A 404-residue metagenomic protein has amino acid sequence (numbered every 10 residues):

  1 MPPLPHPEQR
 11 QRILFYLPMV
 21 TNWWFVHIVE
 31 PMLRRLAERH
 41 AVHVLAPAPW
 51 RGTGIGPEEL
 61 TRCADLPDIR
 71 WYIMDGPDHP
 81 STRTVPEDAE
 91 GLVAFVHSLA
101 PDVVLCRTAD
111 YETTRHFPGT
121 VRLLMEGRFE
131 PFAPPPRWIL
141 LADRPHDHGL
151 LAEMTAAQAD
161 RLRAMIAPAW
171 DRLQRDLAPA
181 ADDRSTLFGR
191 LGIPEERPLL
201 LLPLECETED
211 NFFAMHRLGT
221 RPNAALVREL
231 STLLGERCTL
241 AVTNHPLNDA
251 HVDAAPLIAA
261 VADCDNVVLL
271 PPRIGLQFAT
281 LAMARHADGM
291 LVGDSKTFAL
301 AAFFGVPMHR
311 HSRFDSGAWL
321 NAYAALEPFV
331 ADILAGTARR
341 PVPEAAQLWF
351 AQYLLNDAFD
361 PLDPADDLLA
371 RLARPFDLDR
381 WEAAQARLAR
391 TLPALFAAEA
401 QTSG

Functional and structural regions predicted by a protein language model:
P2-N22, L202-E207: Nucleotide-activated donor-dependent transferases that construct or modify glycoconjugates
Y16-P31, G52-L150: Active-site and donor-binding regions of nucleotide-sugar-utilizing enzymes
I28, D182-L257: Conserved catalytic-core segment of nucleotide-activated headgroup transferases in glycan assembly
P47-G76, V227-I274: Catalytic donor nucleotide-activated moiety binding site of glycosyltransferases and closely related
R83-L92, F213-R217, R221-P222, C238 (+2 more regions): Donor nucleotide-activated moiety binding/catalytic core segment of transferases that use nucleotide-activated donors
F95-H97, I193, A282-M283: Structural alpha-helical scaffold elements that stabilize or flank donor/cofactor-binding regions in carbohydrate
V103-H116, L276-A322: A donor-sugar binding/catalytic signature common to diverse glycosyltransferases and related nucleotide-sugar
A142-L187, W319-G404: Leloir-type glycosyltransferase catalytic cores
